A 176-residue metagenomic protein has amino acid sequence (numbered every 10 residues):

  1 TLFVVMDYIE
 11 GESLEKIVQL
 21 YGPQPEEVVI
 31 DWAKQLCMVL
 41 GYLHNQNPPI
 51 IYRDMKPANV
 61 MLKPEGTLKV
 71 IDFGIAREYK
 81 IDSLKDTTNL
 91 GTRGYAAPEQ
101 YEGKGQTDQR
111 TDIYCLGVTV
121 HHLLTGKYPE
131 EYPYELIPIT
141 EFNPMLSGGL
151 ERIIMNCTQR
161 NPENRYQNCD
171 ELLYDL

Functional and structural regions predicted by a protein language model:
T1-S13: Conserved short submotifs of the Hanks-type protein kinase catalytic core that shape the nucleotide-binding pocket
L14-Q24: AlphaC helix of the protein kinase catalytic domain
W32-A33: Activation segment signature within eukaryotic-like protein kinase domains
M38-I50: Protein kinase catalytic-loop region centered on the HRD/HxD motif
L62-G66: Activation-loop N-terminal segment of eukaryotic-like protein kinases
L68, K80-L90: Regulatory activation segment
G94-L176: C-terminal lobe helix-coil module of Hanks-type protein kinase domains
